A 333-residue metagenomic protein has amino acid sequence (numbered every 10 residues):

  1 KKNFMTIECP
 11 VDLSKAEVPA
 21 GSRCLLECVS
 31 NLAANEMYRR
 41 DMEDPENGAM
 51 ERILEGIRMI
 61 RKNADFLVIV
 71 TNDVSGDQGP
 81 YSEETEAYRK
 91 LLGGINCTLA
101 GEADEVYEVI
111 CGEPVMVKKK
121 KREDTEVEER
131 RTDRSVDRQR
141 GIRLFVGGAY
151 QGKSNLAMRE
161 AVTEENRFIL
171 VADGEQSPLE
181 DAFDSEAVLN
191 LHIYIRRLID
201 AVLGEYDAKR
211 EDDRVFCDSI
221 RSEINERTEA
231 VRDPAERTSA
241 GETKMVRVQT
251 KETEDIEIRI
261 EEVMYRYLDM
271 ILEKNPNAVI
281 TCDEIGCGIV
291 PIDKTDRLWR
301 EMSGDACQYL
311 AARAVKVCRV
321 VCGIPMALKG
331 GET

Functional and structural regions predicted by a protein language model:
K1, T6, L25, T125 (+5 more regions): Generic low-polarity alpha-helical segments
K1-P19, R138-R227, E242-I256, I260: Conserved P-loop
E8-C9, E27, D73, E284: Acidic-residue sensor for enzyme active/binding pockets
V18-G21, E273-K274: Glycine-rich phosphate-binding loop signature in dinucleotide/nucleotide-binding domains
R23-A34, V70, A187-R196, A278-C282: Conserved P-loop NTPase "ATPase switch" module shared by AAA+ and STAND
A33-D124, L203-G204, A208-R227, D233-R237 (+1 more regions): Replace "adjacent to P-loop NTPase cores in ATP/GTP-dependent enzymes" with "adjacent to NTP-binding cores
G94, T98-G101, R130, Q139-L144: N-terminal hydrophobic targeting segments
K120-R140: Extreme N-terminal, non-catalytic leader segments that precede Walker-type/kinase nucleotide-binding cores
